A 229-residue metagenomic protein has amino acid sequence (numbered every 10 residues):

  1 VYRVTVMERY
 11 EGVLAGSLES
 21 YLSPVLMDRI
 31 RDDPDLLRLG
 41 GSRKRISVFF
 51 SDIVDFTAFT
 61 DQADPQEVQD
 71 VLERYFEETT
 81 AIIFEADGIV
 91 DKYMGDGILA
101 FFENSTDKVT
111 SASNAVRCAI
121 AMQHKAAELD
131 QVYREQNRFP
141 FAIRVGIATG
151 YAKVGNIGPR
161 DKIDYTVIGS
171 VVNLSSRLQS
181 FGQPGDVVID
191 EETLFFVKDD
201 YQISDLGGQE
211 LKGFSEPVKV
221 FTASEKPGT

Functional and structural regions predicted by a protein language model:
V1-R43, D70: Regulatory cytosolic signal-relay segments
V4, Y21-P24, M122-K125, L129-V132 (+5 more regions): Conserved, well-folded catalytic cores of nucleic-acid-processing and energy-transducing macromolecular machines
L14, L22, L26, D64 (+9 more regions): Helical mechanochemical/support elements of P-loop NTPase systems and associated helical scaffolds
L36-R117: Catalytic NTP-binding/metal-coordinating core of nucleotidyl cyclase/transferase enzymes
L72-G88, N104-V145, S170-Q179, Q183: Alpha-helical scaffold within the catalytic cores of cyclic-nucleotide enzymes
F101-S111, V145-I163, P184-G185: Catalytic strand-loop-helix junctions within cyclic-nucleotide turnover domains
R134-E135, I157-G169: Short, surface-exposed loop/helix-turn segments at secondary-structure junctions that function as lids/hinges flanking
A152, F181-T229: Cytosolic regulatory/linker segments at or just downstream of nucleotide-handling modules in signal-transduction
